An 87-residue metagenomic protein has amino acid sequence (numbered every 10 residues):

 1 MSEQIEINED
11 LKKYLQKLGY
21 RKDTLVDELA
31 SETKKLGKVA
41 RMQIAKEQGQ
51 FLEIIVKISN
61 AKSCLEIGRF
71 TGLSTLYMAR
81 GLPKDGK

Functional and structural regions predicted by a protein language model:
M1-K87: A short alpha-helical cap/connector motif
